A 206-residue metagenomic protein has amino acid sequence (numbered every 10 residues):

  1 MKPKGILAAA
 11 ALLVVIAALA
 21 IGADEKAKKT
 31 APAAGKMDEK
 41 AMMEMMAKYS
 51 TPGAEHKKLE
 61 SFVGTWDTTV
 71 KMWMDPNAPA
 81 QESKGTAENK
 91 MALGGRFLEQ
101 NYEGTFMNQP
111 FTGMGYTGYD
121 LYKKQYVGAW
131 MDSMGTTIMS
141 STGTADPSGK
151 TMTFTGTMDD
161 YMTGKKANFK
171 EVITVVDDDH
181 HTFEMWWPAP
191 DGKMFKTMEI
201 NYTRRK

Functional and structural regions predicted by a protein language model:
M1-D24: N-terminal export/membrane-targeting signals
A23-K206: Hydrophobic small-molecule pocket/channel-lining residues, especially in calycin-type beta-barrels
